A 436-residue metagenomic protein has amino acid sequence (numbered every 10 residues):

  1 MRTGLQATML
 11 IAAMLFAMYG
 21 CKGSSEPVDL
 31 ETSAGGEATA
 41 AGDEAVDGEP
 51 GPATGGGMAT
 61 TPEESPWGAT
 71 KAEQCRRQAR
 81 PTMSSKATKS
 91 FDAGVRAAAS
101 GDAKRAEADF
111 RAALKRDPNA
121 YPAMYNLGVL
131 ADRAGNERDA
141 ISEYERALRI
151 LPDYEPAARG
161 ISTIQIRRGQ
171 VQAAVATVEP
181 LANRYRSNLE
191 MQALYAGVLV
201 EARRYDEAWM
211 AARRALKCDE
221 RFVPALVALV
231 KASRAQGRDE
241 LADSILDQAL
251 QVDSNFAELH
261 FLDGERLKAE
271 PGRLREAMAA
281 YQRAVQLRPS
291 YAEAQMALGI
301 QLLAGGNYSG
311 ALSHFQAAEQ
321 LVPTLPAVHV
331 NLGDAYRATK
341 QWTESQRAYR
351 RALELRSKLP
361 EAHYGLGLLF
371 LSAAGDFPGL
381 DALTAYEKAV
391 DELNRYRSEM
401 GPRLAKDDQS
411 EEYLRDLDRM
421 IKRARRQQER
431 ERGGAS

Functional and structural regions predicted by a protein language model:
K22-S25: Bacterial signal peptide processing site
A72, Q78, S372-D376, L380-S436: Terminal, low-structured helical/coil segments at or just beyond the last alpha-helical repeat
M83-R116, V129, R133, E265-A269: Alpha-helical segment of the N-proximal tetratricopeptide repeat
A87, Y121-P122, E155-P156, L189-E190 (+6 more regions): Helix-start (N-cap) detector for alpha-helical repeat units in TPR-like alpha-solenoids, especially tetratricopeptide
V95, V129, T163, G197 (+6 more regions): Residue-level recognition of tetratricopeptide repeat
A99-D109, R133-R146, R167-P180, A202-R214 (+5 more regions): Structural signature of tandem alpha-helical TPR/SEL1-like repeats, specifically the intra-repeat loop/turn
R116, I150, N183-Y185, C218 (+5 more regions): Structural marker of alpha-solenoid helical repeat scaffolds
